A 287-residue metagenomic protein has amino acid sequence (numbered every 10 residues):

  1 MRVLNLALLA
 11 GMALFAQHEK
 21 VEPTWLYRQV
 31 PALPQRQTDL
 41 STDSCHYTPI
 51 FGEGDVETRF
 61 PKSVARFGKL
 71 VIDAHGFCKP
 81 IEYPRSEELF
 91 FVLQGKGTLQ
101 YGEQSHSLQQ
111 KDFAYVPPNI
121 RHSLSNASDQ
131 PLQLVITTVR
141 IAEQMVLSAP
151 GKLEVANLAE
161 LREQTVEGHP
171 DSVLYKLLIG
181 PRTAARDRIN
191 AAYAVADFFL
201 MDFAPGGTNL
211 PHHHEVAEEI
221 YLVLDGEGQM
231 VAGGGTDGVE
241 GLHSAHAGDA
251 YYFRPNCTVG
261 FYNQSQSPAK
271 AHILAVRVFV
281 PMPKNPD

Functional and structural regions predicted by a protein language model:
M1-L4: Positively charged n-region of N-terminal signal peptides that target proteins for export
A7-A16: Hydrophobic h-region of N-terminal signal peptides that target proteins for export in Gram-negative bacteria
Q17-S63, K79, D129-P131, T138 (+4 more regions): A short, N-terminal "cap"/entry segment at the start of jelly-roll beta-barrel domains of the cupin/DSBH fold
D55-R66, H75-L89, R186-A196, P205-L222 (+1 more regions): A short beta-loop-beta micro-motif enriched in histidine and acidic residues
K62, Q110-D112, P118-Q144, H246-D249 (+1 more regions): Ligand-binding loop in jelly-roll beta-barrel domains
F67-V71, L89, S105, F113-Y115 (+6 more regions): Conserved hydrophobic/aromatic beta-strand scaffold that supports enzyme active sites
G76-K79, T98, S105, F113-A114 (+5 more regions): Histidine-centered metal-chelating micro-motifs
F77-Q110, H214, I220-A247: A short beta-strand-loop-beta hairpin characteristic of the jelly-roll/cupin
